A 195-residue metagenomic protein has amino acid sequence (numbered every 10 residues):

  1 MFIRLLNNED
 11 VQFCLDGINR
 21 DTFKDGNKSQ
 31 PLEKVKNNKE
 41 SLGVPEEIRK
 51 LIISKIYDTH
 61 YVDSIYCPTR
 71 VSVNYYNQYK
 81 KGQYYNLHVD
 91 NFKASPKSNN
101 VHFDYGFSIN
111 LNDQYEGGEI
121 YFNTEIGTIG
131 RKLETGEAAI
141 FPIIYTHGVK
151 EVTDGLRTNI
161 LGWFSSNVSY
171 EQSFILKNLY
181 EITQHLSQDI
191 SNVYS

Functional and structural regions predicted by a protein language model:
M1-R70, Y75, I175-S195: Non-heme Fe(II)/2-oxoglutarate
Y61-K177: Catalytic core of non-heme Fe(II) oxygenases with the double-stranded beta-helix
